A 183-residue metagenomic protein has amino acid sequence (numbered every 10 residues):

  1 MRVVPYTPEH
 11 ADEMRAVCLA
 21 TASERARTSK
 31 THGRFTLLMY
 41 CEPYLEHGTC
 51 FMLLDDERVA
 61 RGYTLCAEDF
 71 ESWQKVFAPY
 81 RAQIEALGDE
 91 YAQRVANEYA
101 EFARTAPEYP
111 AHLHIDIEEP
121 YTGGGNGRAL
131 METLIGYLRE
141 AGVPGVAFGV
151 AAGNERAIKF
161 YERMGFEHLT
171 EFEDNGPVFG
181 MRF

Functional and structural regions predicted by a protein language model:
R2-A16: A short beta-loop-alpha structural element at the N-terminal edge of CoA-dependent acyl/N-acetyltransferase catalytic
A16-T31, E42-P43: Helix-loop element at the rim of GNAT/NAT acetyltransferase active sites that forms part of the acceptor-substrate
K30-C50: Active-site rim helix/loop that mediates acceptor-substrate recognition in acyltransferases
M52, V59-E68: Conserved beta-strand in the GNAT
F70-H114: Conserved acyl-donor/pantetheine-binding loop and adjacent beta-alpha core of acyl/acetyltransferases and related
E108-A111, L138-A151: Conserved GNAT acetyl-CoA-binding A-motif
H114, G123-E140, K159-R163: Conserved acetyl-CoA-binding loop-helix of GNAT-fold acetyltransferases
P144-G145, G149-I158, R163-F183: C-terminal "cap" of GNAT-fold acetyltransferases
